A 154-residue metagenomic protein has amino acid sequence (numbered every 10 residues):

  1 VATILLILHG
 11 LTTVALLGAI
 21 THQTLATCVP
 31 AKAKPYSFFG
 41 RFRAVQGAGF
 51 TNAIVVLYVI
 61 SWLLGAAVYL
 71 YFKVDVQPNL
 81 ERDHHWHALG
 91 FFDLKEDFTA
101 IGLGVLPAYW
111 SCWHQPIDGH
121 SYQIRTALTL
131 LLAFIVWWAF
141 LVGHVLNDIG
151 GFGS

Functional and structural regions predicted by a protein language model:
V1-S154: Polytopic transmembrane helical bundles with strong interfacial aromatic enrichment
